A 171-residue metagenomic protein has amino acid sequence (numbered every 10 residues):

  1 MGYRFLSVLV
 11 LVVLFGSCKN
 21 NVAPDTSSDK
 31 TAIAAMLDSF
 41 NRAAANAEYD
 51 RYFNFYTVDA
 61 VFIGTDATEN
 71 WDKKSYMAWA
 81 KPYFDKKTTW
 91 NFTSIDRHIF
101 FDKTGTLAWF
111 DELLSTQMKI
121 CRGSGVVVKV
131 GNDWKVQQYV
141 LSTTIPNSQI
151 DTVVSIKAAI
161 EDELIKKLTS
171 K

Functional and structural regions predicted by a protein language model:
M1-L6: Bacterial N-terminal signal peptides that target proteins for export
L14-S17: C-terminal motif of bacterial Sec signal peptides marking the signal peptidase cleavage site
K19-A32: Bacterial Sec signal peptide processing site at the extreme N-terminus
N46-D59, I63: Short, well-ordered alpha-helical segments enriched in acidic and aromatic residues
V61-W71, P82-T89: A short gly/proline-enriched turn/hairpin at secondary-structure junctions
S75-I120: Surface-exposed, charged secondary-structure patches
S124-D133, K157-I160: Short beta-strand segments and strand-loop junctions that repeat across beta-rich extracellular domains
Q138-K171: Low-complexity, intrinsically disordered terminal/linker segments enriched in charged and Gly/Pro repeats
